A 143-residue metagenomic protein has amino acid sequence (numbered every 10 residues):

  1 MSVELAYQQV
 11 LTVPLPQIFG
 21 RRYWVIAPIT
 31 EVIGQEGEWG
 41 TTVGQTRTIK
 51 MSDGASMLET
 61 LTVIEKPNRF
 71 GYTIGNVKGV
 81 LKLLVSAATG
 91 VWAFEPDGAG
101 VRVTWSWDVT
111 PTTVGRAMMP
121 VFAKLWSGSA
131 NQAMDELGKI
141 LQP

Functional and structural regions predicted by a protein language model:
M1-E4, T62-R69, A93-T104, K139-P143: A short, structured loop/turn motif at beta-sheet edges
M1-W39: Hydrophobic ligand-binding cavity/cleft-lining segments
A27, E31, D135-P143: Short, highly charged C-terminal tails/helix-capping segments
V43-Q45, A55-M57, K66-F70, A88-G90: A generic structural signal for short beta-strands and their flanking turns/coil linkers
G44-S52, Y72-G79: Short beta-strand segments that buttress and anchor functional surface loops
I49, E59, R69-I74, V103-W105: Short hydrophobic/aromatic-rich beta-strand segments that constitute the beta-sheet cores of beta-sandwich/beta-barrel
D53-A55, A99: Short acidic/polar mixed-charge low-complexity motifs
I74-G128: Beta-strand/loop substructures that line and gate deep hydrophobic ligand-binding cavities in soluble
